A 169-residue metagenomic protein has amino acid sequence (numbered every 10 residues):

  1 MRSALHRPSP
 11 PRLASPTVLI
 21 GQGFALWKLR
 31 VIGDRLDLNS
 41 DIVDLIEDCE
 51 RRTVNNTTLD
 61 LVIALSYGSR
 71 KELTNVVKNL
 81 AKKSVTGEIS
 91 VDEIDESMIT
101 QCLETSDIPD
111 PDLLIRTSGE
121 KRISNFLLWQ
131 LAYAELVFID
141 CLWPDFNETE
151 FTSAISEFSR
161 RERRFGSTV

Functional and structural regions predicted by a protein language model:
M1-V169: Flexible, compositionally biased loop and terminal segments
